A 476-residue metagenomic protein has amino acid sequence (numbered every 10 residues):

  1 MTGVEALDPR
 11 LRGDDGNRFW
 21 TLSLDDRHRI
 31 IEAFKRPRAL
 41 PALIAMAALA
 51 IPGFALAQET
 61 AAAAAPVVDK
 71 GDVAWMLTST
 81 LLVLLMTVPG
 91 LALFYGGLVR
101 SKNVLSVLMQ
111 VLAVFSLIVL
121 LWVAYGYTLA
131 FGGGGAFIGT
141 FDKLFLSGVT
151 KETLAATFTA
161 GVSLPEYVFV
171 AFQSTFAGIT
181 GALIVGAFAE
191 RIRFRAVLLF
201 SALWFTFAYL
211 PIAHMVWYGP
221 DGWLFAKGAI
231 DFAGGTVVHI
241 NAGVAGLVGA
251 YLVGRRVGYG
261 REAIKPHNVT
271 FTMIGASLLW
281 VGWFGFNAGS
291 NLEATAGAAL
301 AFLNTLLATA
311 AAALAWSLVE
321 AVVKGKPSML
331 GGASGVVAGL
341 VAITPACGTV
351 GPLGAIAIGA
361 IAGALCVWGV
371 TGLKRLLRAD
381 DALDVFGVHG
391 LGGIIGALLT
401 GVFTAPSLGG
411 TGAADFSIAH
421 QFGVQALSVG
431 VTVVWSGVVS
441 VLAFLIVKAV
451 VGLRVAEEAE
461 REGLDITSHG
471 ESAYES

Functional and structural regions predicted by a protein language model:
T2-A6: Extreme N-terminal basic, low-complexity initiation segments that serve as generic localization/processing leaders
L7-P9, W20: N-terminal basic, low-structured, amphipathic or hydrophobic segments
F19-E59: N-terminal secretory/membrane targeting signals
F54-S476: Glycine- and aromatic-enriched membrane alpha-helices
